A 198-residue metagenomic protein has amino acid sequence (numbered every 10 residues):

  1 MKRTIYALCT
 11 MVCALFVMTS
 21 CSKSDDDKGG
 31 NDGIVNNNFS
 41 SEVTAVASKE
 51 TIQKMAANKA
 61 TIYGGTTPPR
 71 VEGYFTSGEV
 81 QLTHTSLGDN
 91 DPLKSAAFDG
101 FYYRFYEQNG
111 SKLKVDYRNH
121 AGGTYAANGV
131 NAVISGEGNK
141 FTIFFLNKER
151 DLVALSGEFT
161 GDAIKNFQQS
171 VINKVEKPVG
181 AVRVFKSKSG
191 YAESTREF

Functional and structural regions predicted by a protein language model:
M1-C9: Bacterial N-terminal signal peptides that target proteins for export
F16-S20: C-terminal motif of bacterial Sec signal peptides marking the signal peptidase cleavage site
S22-D89, E193-F198: Amphipathic/hydrophobic helical signal segments and adjacent flexible N-terminal regions that mediate secretion
T76-T85, D116-H120, K140-R150, Q168-V175: Generic short beta-strand segments
L82-D91, V175-R183: Flexible, membrane-facing loop/turn or short amphipathic-helix motifs that contact lipid bilayers or gate lipid-binding
K94-G100: Short coil-to-beta strand junction motifs in C2/discoidin
R104-A163: Contiguous, well-ordered beta-strand patches that form the walls/edges of small beta-barrel/beta-sandwich domains
V153-F198: Glycine-rich, aromatic-bearing surface loops/beta-hairpins
